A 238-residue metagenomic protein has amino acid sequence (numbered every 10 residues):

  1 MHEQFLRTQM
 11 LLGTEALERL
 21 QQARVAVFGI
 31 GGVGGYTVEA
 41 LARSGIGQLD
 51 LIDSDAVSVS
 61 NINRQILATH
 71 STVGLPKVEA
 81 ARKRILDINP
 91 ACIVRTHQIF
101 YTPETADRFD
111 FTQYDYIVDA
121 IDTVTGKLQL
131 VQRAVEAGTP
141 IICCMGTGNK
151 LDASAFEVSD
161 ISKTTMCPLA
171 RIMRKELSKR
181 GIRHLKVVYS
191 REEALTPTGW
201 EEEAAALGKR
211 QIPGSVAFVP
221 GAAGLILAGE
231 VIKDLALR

Functional and structural regions predicted by a protein language model:
M1-A26: N-terminal charged helix/coil linker that caps or initiates catalytic domains
H2, Q21, F109-Y114, T123-G126 (+5 more regions): Glycine-rich phosphate/adenylate-binding loop
V27-G29, I52: Conserved N-terminal Rossmann-fold NAD(P)-binding element of oxidoreductases
V33-G34: Hydrophobic/small residue at the entry helix of a nucleotide-binding pocket
A42-Q48, E136: Conserved S-adenosyl-L-methionine
I46, L51-N89: Glycine-rich phosphate-binding loop and adjoining beta1-alpha1-beta2 segment of Rossmann-like nucleotide-binding folds
Q98-A106: Conserved SAM/SAH-binding loop
